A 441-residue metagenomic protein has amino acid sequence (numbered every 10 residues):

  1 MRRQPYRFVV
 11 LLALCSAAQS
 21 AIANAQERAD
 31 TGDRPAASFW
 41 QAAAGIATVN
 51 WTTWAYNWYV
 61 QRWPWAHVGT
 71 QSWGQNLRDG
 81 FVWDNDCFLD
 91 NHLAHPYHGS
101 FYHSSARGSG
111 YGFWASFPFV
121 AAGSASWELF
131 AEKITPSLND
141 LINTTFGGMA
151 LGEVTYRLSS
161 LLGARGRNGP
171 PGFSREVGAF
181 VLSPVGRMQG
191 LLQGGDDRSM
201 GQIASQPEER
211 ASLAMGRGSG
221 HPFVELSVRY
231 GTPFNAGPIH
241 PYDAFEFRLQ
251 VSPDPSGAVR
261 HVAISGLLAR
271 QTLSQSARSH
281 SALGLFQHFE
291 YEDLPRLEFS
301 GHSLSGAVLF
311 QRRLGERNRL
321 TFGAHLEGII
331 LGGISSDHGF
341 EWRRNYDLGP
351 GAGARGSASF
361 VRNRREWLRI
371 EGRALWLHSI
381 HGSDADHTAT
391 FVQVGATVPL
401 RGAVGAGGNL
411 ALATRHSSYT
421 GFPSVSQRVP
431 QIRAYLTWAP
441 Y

Functional and structural regions predicted by a protein language model:
L14-L93, G99, R107-S109, A179-P253 (+4 more regions): N-terminal targeting leaders of membrane proteins
G112-K133, T145-M149: Small-polar-interrupted transmembrane alpha-helices in polytopic inner-membrane proteins
T135, N139, R157-N168, F286-F299 (+3 more regions): Outer-membrane beta-barrel translocator/channel fold
E153, V228-F234, R270-Q275, F310-L314 (+3 more regions): Residue-level signature of outer-membrane beta-barrel architecture
M215-R217, T232, L249-P255, Q287-D293 (+4 more regions): Transmembrane beta-strands of outer-membrane beta-barrel pores
G218-G220, A258-H261, R296-H302, F340-L348 (+2 more regions): Replace "Gram-negative outer membrane beta-barrel proteins" with "bacterial and organellar outer membrane beta-barrel
L226, S426-Y441: Outer-membrane beta-barrel "beta-signal"
H280-I380: Detector for outer-membrane/organellar transmembrane beta-barrel domains, recognizing the amphipathic beta-strand
